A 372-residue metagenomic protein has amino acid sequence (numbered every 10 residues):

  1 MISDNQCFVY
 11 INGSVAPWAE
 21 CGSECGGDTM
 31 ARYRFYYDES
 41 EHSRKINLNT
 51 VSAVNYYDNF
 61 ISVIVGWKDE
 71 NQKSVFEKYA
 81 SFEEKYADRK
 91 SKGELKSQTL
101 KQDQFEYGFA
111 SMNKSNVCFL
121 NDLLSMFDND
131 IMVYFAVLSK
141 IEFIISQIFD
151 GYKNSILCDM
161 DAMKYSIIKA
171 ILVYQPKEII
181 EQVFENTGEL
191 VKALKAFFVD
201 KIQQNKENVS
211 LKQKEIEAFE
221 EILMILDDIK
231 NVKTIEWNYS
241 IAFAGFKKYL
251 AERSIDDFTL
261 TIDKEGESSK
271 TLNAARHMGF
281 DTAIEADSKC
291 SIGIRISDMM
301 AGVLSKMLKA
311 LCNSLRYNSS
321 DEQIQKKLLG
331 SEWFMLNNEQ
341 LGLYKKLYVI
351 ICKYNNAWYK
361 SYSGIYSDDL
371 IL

Functional and structural regions predicted by a protein language model:
I2-L372: Phosphate-ester processing/binding pockets and catalytic centers
